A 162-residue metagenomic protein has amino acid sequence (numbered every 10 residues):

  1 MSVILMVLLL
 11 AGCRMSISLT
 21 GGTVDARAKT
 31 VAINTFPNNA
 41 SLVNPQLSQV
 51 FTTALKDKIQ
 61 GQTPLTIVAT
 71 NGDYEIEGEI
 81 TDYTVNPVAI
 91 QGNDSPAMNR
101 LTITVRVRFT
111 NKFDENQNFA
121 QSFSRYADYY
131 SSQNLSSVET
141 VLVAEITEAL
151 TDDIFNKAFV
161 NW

Functional and structural regions predicted by a protein language model:
M1-C13: Sec-dependent bacterial lipoprotein signal peptides
L10-T53, D57, P64-L65, F113 (+1 more regions): A structural "domain/chain start" motif
L19, G61-L65, D73-N118, Y126-E139 (+1 more regions): Surface-exposed short loop/turn segments
P37-N44, Q133-V141: Second-shell loop/turn segments in exported
A69: Short loop/edge segments at beta-strand edges and connector loops that shape dinucleotide/nucleotide cofactor-binding
E139-W162: Compositionally biased, intrinsically disordered linkers/stalks adjacent to structured regions
